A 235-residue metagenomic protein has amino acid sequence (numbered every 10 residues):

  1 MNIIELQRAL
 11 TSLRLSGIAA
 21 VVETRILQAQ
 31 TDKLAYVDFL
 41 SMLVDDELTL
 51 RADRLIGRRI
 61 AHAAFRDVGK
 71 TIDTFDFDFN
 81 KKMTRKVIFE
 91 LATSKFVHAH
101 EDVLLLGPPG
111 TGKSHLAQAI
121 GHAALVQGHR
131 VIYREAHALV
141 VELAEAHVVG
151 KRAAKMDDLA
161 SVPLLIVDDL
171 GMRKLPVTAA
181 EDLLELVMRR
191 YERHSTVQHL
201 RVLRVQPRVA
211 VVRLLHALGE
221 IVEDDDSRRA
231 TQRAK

Functional and structural regions predicted by a protein language model:
M1-A19: Charged, compositionally biased N-terminal leader segments and the immediate start of the first structured element
A9-L15, A61-T84: Dynamic helix-loop-helix/coil hinge segments at AAA+ ATPase domain boundaries and subdomain interfaces
S12-S16, R25, D46, L50 (+7 more regions): Conserved, well-folded catalytic cores of nucleic-acid-processing and energy-transducing macromolecular machines
A19-V68: Interdomain "pre-motor" coupling segment immediately N-terminal to P-loop NTPase/helicase cores
M83-S161, R204: Conserved P-loop
R130-R134, A138-L164, L170-R204, R208 (+1 more regions): Replace "adjacent to P-loop NTPase cores in ATP/GTP-dependent enzymes" with "adjacent to NTP-binding cores
P207, A217, I221-S227, R233: Alpha-helix boundary/capping motif
